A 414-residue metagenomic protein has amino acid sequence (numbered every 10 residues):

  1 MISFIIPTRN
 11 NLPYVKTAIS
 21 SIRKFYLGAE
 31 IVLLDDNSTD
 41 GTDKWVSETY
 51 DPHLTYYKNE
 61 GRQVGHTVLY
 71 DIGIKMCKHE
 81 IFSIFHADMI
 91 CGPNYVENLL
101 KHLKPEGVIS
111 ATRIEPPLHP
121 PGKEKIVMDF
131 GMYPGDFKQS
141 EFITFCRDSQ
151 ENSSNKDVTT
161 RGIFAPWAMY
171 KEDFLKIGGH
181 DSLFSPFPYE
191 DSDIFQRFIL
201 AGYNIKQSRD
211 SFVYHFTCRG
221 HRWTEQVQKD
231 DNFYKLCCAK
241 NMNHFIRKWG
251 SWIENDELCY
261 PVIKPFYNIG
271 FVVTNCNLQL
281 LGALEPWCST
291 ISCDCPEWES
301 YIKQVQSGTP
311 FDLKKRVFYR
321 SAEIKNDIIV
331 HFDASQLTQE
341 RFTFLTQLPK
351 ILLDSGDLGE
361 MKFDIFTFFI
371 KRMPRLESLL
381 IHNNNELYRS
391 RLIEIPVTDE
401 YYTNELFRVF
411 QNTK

Functional and structural regions predicted by a protein language model:
I2-Y14, A18, F25-Y26, L34 (+2 more regions): A conserved hydrophobic helix/loop-capping motif in glycosyltransferases and polysaccharide synthases
S20-A29, A283-S289: Short, acidic, metal-binding catalytic loop of nucleotide-sugar glycosyltransferases
D35-K44, I90, P296-S300: A conserved acidic beta->alpha catalytic loop
E60-C77: Glycine-rich, basic loop-to-helix element that forms the pyrophosphate-binding segment of sugar-nucleotide handling
V68, Q139, F145-E172: A recurrent flexible, glycine/aromatic-enriched loop bordering the glycosyltransferase active site that acts as
F82, I329: Short aromatic/hydrophobic "clamp" motif used to bind/position activated sugar donors
I90-D136: Conserved donor NDP-sugar-binding/catalytic core segment of glycosyltransferases
R161-G178, F184-F212: A short, conserved alpha-helix in the catalytic core of glycosyltransferases
